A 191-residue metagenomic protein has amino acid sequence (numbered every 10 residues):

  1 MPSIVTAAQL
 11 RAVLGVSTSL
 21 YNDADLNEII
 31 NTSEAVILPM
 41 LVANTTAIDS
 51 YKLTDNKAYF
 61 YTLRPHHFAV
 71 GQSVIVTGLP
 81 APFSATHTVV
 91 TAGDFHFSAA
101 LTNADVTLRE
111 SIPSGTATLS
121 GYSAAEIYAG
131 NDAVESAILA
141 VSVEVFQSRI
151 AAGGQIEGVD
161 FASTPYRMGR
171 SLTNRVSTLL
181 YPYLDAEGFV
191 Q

Functional and structural regions predicted by a protein language model:
M1-Q191: Divalent metal-cofactor coordination and adjacent catalytic microenvironments
